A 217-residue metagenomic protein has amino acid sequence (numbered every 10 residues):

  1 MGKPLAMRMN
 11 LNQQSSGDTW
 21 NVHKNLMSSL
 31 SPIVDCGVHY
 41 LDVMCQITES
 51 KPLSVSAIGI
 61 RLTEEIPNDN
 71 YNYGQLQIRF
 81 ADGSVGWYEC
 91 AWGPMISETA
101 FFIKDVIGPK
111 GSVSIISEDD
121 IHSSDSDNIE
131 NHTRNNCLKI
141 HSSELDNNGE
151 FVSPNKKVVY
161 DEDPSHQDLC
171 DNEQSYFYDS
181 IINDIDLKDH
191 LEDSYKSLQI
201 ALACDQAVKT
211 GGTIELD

Functional and structural regions predicted by a protein language model:
M1-N68, G74, G211: Predominantly a Rossmann-like dinucleotide-binding segment in NAD(P)-dependent oxidoreductases
K3-N10, F80, V85-G86, L216-D217: Short, basic, helix/turn surface patches
P4-A6, S54, V85, I103 (+2 more regions): A residue-level signal for beta-strand positions that form part of recognition/binding surfaces within mature
S28-V34, S97, Y160-D168: A short glycine-threonine-serine/GTX helix/turn-capping micro-motif
H39-N131, D171-L187: Contiguous beta-strand/loop segments that form the cofactor/metal-binding neighborhood of enzyme cores
A81, D125, D161-P164, N172-D217: C-terminal helix-rich "cap/oligomerization" subdomain common to oxidoreductases
F101-F102, K110-G111, I115-H166: Glycine-enriched catalytic-core subsegment of oxygenase/oxidase enzymes
